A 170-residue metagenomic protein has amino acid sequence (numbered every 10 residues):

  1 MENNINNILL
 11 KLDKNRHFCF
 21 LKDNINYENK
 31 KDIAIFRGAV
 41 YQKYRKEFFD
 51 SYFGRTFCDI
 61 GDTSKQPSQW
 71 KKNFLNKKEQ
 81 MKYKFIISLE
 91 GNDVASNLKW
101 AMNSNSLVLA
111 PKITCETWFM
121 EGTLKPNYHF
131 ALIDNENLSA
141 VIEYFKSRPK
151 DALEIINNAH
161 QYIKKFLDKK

Functional and structural regions predicted by a protein language model:
M1-Q69, F74-N76: Secretory-pathway glycan-assembly enzymes, especially type II membrane glycosyltransferases that use nucleotide-sugar
K78-K170: Catalytic binding pocket for nucleotide-activated donors in carbohydrate/polymer assembly enzymes
